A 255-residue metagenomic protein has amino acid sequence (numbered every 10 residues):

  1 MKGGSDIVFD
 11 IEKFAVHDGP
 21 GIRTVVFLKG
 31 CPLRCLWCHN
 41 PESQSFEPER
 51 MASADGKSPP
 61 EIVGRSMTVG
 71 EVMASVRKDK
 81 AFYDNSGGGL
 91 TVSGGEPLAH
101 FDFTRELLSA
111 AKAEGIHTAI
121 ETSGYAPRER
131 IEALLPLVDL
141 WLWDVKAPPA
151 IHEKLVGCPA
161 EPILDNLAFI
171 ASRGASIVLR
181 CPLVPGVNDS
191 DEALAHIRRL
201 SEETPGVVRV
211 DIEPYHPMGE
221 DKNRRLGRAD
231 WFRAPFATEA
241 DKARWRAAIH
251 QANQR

Functional and structural regions predicted by a protein language model:
M1-P20, P185-R255: Auxiliary Fe-S-binding modules of radical SAM enzymes
M1-T68, K78-S86: N-terminal [4Fe-4S]-dependent radical SAM core
S58-E61, V69-K80, R228, E239-A248: Short alpha-helical interface patches
S58-I62, K154-P159, L226-A234: Short glycine-enriched, charge-decorated loop/helix-capping segments at active-site entrances that position
P60-M67, G95-L98, R233: Short coil/turn segments at secondary-structure boundaries
M73-G219, R224: Conserved AdoMet/S-adenosylmethionine-binding subsite of the radical SAM
